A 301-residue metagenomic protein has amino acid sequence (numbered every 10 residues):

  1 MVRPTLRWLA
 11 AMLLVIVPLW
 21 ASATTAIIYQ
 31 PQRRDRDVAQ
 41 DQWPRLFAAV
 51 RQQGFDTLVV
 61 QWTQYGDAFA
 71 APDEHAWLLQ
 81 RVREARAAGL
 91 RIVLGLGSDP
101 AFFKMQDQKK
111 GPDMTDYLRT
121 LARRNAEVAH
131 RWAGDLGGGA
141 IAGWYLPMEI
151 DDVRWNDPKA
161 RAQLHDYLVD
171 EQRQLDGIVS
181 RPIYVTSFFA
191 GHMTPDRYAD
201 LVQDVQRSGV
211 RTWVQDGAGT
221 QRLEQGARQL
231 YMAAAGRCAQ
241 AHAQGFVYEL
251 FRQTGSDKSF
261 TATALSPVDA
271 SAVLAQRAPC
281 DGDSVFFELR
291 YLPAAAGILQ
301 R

Functional and structural regions predicted by a protein language model:
S22-D56, Q61, F189, F251 (+1 more regions): Boundary/entry segment of secreted carbohydrate-active catalytic domains
R36-R51, N125-W132, T194-Q203, S266-Q276: Short, acidic/polar
W43-Q52, D56-F102, A160-S180, R228 (+1 more regions): Aromatic-lined substrate-binding rim segments of carbohydrate-active enzymes
Q64-W77, A101-R119, D152, N156 (+2 more regions): Surface-exposed, active-site-proximal loop segments in enzymatic domains
R81-A85, D113-A142, Q276: An active-site-proximal structural segment forming one wall of the substrate-binding cleft that immediately precedes
V93-G97, Y145-E149, L168-Y198, V214-G217 (+1 more regions): Aromatic-lined carbohydrate-recognition surfaces of secreted/lumenal glycan-active proteins
D99, V128-K159, S284: Active-site groove signature of glycoside hydrolases
D216-E224, A233-R301: Substrate-binding cleft of secreted/luminal carbohydrate-active enzymes
